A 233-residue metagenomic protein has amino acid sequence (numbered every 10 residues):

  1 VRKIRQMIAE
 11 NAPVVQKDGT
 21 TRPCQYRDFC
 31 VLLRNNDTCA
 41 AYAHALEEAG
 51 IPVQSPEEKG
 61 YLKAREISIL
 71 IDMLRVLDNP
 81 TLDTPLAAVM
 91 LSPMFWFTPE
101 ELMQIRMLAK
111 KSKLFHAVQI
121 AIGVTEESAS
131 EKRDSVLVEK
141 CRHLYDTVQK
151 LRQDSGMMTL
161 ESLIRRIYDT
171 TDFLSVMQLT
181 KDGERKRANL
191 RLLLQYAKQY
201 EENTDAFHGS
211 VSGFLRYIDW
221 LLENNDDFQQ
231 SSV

Functional and structural regions predicted by a protein language model:
V1-M103, L108, E139, D146 (+4 more regions): Conserved motor-region signature of P-loop NTPase helicases/translocases
I105-L151: Accessory alpha-helical DNA-binding modules that contact the DNA backbone or grooves
M158: His/Asp/Glu-enriched short active-site or ligand-binding loop at hydrolase and phosphoryl-transfer sites
